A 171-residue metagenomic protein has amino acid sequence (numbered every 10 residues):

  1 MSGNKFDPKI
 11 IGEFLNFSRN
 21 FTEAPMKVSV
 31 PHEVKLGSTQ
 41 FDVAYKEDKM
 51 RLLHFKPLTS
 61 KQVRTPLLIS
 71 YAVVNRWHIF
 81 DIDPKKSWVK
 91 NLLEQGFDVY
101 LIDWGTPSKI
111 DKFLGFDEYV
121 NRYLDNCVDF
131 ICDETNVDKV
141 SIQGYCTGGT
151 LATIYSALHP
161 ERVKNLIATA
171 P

Functional and structural regions predicted by a protein language model:
M1-G37: N-terminal targeting or regulatory segments adjacent to alpha/beta-hydrolase or S9 domains
G37, V43-S108: Short, surface-exposed "cap/lid" segments of acyl-processing enzymes
P66, V140, K164: Conserved acidic residues
F113-E134: Alpha/beta-hydrolase active-site loop
N136-D138: Active-site acidic short loop of glycosyltransferases
Q143-G148, A152: Gly/Ala-rich beta-loop-alpha elbow adjacent to hydrolase catalytic centers
I154-H159: Active-site signature of alpha/beta-hydrolase-fold catalytic machinery across serine- and Asp/Cys-nucleophile hydrolases
E161-P171: A conserved short beta-strand
